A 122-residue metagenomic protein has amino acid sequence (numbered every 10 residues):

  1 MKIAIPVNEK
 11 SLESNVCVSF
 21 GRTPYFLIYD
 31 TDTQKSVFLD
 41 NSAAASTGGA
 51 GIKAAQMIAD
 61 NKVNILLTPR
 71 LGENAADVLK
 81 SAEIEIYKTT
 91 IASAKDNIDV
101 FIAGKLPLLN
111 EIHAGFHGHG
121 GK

Functional and structural regions predicted by a protein language model:
M1-G49, K53, D60-N61, K80-A82 (+1 more regions): Non-catalytic interface/targeting segments
